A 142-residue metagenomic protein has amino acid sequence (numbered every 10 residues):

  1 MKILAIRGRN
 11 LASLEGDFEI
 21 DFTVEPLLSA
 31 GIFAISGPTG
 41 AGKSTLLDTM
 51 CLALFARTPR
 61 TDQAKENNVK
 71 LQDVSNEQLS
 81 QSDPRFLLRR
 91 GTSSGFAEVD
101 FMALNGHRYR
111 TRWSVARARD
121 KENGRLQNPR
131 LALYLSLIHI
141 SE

Functional and structural regions predicted by a protein language model:
M1-L137, S141: Extreme N-terminal "head/tail" segments of very large remodeling/mechanoenzyme assemblies
